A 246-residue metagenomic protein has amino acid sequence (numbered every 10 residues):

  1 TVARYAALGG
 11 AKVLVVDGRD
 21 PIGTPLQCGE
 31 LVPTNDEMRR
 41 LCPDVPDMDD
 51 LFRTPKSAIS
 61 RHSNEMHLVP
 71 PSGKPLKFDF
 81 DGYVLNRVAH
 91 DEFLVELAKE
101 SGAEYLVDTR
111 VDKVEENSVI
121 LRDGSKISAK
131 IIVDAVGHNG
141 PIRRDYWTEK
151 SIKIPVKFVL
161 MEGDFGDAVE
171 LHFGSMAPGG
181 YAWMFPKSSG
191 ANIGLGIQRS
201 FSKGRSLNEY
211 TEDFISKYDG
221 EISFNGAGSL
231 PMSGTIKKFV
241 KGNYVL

Functional and structural regions predicted by a protein language model:
T1, L14: Beta1/beta-strand and adjacent pyrophosphate-binding region of the FAD-binding site in flavoprotein oxidoreductases
Y5, A11, G18-H67: N-terminal FAD cofactor-binding segment of flavoenzymes
Y5, G9, P21, L97-F224 (+2 more regions): Predominantly flavin-linked oxidoreductase catalytic cores and closely associated redox partners
T34-D44, D50-L51, P70-F93, L97: Dinucleotide-binding Rossmann-like beta1-alpha1 core, especially the glycine-rich loop that anchors the ADP
T54-I59, D219-S229: Short secondary-structure junctions
N64-P70, N117-I120: Short polybasic amphipathic segments
M232: Betabetaalpha-Me/HNH-type nuclease active-site subdomain
L246: Conserved beta-strand-loop-short alpha-helix elements that form and flank the Mn2+/Mg2+-coordinating active site
